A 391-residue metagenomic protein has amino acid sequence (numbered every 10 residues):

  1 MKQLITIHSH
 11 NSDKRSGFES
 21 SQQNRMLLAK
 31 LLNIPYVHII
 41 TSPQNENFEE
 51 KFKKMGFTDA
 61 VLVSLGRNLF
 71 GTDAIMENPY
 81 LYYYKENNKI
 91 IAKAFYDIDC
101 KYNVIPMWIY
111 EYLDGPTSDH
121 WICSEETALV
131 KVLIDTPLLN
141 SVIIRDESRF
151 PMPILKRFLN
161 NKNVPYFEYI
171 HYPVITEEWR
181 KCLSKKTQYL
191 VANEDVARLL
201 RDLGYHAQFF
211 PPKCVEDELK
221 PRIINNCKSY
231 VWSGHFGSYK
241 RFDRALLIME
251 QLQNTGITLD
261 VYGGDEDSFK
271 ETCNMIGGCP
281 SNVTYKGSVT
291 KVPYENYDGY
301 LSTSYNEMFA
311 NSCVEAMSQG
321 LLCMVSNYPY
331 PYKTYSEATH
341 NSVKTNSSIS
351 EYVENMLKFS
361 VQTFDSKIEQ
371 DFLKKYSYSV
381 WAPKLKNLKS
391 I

Functional and structural regions predicted by a protein language model:
M1-R15, I40-P43: Nucleotide-activated donor-dependent transferases that construct or modify glycoconjugates
G17-N24, G237-Q251: A conserved mid-protein helix/loop that constitutes part of the nucleotide-sugar donor-binding site
S42-Q44, S233, T258-E271: Glycosyltransferase donor-sugar binding loop
I175, K185-K220: Donor nucleotide-sugar binding/catalytic pocket of nucleotide-sugar-dependent glycosyltransferases
K270-S288: Nucleotide-activated donor-binding/catalytic signature segment of Leloir-type glycosyltransferases, i.e., the conserved
S304-Y305: Aromatic "clamp/platform" in nucleotide-sugar-dependent glycosyltransferases that forms part of the donor/acceptor
L322-S326, Y332: Short hydrophobic beta-strand element within catalytic cores of glycosyltransferases and related nucleotide-activated
N346-S350, S360-I391: A charged, aromatic-enriched C-terminal amphipathic alpha-helix characteristic of glycosyltransferases across folds
